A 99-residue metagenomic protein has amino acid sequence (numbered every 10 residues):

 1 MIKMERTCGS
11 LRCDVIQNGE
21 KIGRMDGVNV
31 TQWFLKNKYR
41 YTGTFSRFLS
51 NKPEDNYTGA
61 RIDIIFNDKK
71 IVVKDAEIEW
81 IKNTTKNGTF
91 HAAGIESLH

Functional and structural regions predicted by a protein language model:
M1-K3, N18-G19, L49-N51, I65-F66: Intrinsically disordered, low-complexity segments enriched in polar/charged residues with Gly/Pro, especially when
I2-T42: Solvent-exposed edge beta-strands and adjacent loop segments that serve as assembly or binding interfaces
M4-R6, F34-K36, P53-D55, F66-N67 (+1 more regions): Sterically constrained small-residue positions within well-ordered secondary structures of folded domains
C8-S10, M25-G27, G43-F45, V73-D75 (+2 more regions): Extended beta-sheet lipid-handling architectures
G9-N18, Y57-K69: Short conserved beta-strand and strand-loop elements enriched in small hydrophobics with frequent Asp/Gly
K21-G23, F48-Y57, K69-V73, E96-H99: Short, surface-exposed beta-strand/loop "edge" segments at domain boundaries and coil↔beta transitions
V30-R61: Short, conserved turn/kink motifs that form compact alpha/beta structural patches or helix kinks used as
I65-H99: Short beta-strand and beta-hairpin "edge-sheet" elements
